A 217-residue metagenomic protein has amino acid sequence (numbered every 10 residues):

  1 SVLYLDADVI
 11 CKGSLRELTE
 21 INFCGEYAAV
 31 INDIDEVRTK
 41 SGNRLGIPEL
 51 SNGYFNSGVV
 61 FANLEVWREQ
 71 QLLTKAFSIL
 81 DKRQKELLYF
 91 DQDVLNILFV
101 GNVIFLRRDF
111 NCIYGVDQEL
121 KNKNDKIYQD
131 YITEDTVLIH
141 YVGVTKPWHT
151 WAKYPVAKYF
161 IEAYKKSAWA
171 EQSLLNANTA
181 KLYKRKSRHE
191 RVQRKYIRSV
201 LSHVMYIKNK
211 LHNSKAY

Functional and structural regions predicted by a protein language model:
S1, G25-Y27, G58, N102 (+1 more regions): A generic secondary-structure signal marking the coil-to-beta-strand transition
S1-T39, F61-A62: GT-A fold catalytic core of metal-dependent nucleotide-sugar glycosyltransferases, centered on the diacidic
G13, R44-L45, N122-D125: Short alpha-helical segments and helix-capping/turn motifs at coil-helix boundaries
T19, G46-P48, T74-I79: Short, surface-exposed, charged loop/turn segments at secondary-structure junctions
N22-F23, N52-Y54, D130-T133: Extracellular/periplasmic catalytic domains that process cell-envelope and extracellular macromolecules
E36-L50: Surface-exposed acidic, glycine/proline-enriched linker/cap segments that occur as 15-30-residue helix-coil
P48-V59: A recurrent flexible, glycine/aromatic-enriched loop bordering the glycosyltransferase active site that acts as
A62-Y217: A glycosyltransferase accessory/donor-loop signature
